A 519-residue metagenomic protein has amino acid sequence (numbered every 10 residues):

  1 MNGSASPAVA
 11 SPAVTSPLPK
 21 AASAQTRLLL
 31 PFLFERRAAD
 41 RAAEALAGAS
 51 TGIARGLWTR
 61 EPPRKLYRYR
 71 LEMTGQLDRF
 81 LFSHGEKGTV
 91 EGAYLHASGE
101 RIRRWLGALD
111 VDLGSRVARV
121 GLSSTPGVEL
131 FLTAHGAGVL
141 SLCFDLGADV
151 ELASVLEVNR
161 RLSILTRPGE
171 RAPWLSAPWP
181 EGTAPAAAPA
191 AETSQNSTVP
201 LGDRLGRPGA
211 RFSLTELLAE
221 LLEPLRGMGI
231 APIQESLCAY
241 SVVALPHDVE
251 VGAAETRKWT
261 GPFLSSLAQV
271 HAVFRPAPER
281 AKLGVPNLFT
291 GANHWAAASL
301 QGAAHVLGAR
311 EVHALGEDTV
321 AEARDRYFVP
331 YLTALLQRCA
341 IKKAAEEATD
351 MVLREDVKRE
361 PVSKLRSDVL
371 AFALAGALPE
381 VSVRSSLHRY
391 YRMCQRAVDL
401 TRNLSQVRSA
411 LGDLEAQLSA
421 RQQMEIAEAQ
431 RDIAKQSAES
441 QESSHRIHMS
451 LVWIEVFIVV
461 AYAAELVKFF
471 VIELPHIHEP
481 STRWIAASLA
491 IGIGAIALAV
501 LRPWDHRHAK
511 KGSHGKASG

Functional and structural regions predicted by a protein language model:
M1-R257: N-terminal pre-transmembrane cytosolic regions of membrane proteins
G3-A5, A10, T15, Q436 (+3 more regions): Intrinsically disordered, low-complexity segments enriched in Ser/Pro/Gly/Ala and basic residues
I102, L225, F274, L370 (+1 more regions): Extended hydrophobic/Leu-rich segments
L146-R160, E346, L353-K358, E479: Intrinsic-disorder/low-complexity, polar/charged segments
G182-V199, D203, R207-G209, H313-E317 (+2 more regions): Intrinsically disordered, low-complexity coil segments
R226-D356: N-terminal extramembrane/targeting module of integral membrane proteins
A323, Y331-E465: Membrane-associated alpha-helical segments
E442-G519: Alpha-helical transmembrane anchor segments
